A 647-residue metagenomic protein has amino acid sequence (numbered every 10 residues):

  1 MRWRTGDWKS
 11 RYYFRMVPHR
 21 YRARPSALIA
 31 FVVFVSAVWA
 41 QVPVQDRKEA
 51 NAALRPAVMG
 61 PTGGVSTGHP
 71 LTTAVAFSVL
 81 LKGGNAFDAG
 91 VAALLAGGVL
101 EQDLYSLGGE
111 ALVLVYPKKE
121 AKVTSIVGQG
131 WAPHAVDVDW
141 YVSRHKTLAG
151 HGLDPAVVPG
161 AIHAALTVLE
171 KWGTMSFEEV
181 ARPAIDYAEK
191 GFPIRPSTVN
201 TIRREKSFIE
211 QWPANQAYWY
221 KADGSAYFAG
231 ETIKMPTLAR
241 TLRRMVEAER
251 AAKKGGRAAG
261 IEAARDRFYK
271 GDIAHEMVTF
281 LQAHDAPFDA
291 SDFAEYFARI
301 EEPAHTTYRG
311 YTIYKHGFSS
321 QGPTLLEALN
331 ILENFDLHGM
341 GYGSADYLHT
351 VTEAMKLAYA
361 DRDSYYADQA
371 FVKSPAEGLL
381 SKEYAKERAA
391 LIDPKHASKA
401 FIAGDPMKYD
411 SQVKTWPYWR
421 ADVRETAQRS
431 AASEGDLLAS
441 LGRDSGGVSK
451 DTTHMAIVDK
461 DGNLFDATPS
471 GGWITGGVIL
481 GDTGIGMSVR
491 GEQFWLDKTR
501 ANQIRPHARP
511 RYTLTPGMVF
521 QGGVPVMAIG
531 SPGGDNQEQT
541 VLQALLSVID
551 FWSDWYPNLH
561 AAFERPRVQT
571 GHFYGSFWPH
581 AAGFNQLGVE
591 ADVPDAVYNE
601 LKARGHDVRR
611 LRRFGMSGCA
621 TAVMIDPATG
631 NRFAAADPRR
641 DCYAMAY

Functional and structural regions predicted by a protein language model:
S10-R11, H19, S26: Short, low-complexity intrinsically disordered segments enriched in A/P/G/S/L with frequent Arg, especially at protein
S26-A37: Bacterial N-terminal signal peptides
Q41-A74, S78, A86-A263, F268-S320 (+1 more regions): Noncatalytic scaffold domains of N-terminal-nucleophile
A74, V79-L80, H163-K171, A263-K270 (+3 more regions): Alpha-helical support elements that line or immediately flank enzyme active sites and cofactor-binding pockets
L100-Y116, E120-T124, T279, H284-D289 (+7 more regions): Active-site rim segments in enzyme catalytic domains, especially the processed small/beta chain of N-terminal
D223, M235, A274, A286 (+4 more regions): Internal maturation/activation junctions in enzymes
D461, A508, V541-L542, S547 (+1 more regions): Extended C-terminal subregions enriched in glycine
